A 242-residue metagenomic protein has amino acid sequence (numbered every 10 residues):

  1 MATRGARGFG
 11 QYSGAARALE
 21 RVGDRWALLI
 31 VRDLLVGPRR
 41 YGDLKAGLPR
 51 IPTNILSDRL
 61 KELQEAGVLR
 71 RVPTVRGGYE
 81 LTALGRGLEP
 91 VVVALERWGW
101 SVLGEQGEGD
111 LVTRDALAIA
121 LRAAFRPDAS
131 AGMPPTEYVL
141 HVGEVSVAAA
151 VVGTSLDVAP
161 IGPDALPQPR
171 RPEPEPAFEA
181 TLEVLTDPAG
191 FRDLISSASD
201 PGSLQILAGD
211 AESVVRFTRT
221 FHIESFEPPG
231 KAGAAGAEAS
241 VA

Functional and structural regions predicted by a protein language model:
M1-Q11: N-terminal intrinsically disordered/low-complexity leader segments
G8, V22, L34, Y41 (+3 more regions): A generic structural signal for ordered alpha-helices
G10-S13, T186: Alpha-helix N-cap/N′ positions at the starts of helices
Y12-P52, A66: N-terminal helix-turn-helix DNA-binding core of bacterial DNA-binding proteins
R50-A242: Feature captures hydrophobic
